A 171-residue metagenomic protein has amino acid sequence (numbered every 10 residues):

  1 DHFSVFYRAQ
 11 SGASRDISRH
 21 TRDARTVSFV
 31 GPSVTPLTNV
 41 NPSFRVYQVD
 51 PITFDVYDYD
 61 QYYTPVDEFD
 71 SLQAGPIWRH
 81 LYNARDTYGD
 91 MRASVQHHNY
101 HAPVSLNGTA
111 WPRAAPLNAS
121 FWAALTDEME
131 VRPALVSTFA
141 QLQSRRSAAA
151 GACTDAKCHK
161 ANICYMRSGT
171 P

Functional and structural regions predicted by a protein language model:
H2-P171: Metal-dependent phosphoesterase/phosphodiesterase active-site architecture
